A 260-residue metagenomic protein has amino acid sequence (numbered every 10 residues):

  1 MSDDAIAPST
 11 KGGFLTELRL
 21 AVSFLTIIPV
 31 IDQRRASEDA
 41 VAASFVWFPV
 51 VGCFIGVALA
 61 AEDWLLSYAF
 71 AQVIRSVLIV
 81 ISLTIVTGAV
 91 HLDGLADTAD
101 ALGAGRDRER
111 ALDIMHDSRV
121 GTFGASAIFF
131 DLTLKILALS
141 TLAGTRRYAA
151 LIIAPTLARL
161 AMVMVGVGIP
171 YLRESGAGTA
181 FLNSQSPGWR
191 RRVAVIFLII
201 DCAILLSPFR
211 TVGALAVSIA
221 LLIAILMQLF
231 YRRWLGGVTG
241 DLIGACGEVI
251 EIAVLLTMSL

Functional and structural regions predicted by a protein language model:
M1-G88, E109-L112, D117-L260: Hydrophobic alpha-helical transmembrane segments
H91: Histidine-centered active-site/metal-ligand motif
L102-A104, C246: Catalytic P-loop NTPase motifs of RecA-like helicase/translocase cores
